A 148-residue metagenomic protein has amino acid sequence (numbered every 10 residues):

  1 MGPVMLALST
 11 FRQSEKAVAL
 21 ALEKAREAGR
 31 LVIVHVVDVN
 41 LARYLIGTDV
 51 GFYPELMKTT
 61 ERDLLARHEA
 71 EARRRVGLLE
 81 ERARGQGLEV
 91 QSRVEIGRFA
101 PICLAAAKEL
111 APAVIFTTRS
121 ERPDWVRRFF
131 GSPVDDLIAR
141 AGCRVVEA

Functional and structural regions predicted by a protein language model:
G2, P112-A113, G142: Conserved acidic residues
G2-T59: Small/aliphatic-rich secondary-structure junction motif
L20, R67-L79, I102: Short, solvent-exposed amphipathic alpha-helices that sit in or adjacent to ligand/effector-binding or catalytic
V32-V34, Q91-E95, V146: General small-molecule cofactor/ligand-binding pocket signal
P54-R74: A short acidic, glycine-rich active-site loop that binds or catalyzes chemistry on phosphate/adenosine moieties
E81-I115: Structural beta-alpha unit
V114-A139: Glycine-rich, Arg-bearing micro-motifs that act as flexible, cationic patches
A139-A148: Short, flexible loop segments at boundaries between secondary-structure elements
